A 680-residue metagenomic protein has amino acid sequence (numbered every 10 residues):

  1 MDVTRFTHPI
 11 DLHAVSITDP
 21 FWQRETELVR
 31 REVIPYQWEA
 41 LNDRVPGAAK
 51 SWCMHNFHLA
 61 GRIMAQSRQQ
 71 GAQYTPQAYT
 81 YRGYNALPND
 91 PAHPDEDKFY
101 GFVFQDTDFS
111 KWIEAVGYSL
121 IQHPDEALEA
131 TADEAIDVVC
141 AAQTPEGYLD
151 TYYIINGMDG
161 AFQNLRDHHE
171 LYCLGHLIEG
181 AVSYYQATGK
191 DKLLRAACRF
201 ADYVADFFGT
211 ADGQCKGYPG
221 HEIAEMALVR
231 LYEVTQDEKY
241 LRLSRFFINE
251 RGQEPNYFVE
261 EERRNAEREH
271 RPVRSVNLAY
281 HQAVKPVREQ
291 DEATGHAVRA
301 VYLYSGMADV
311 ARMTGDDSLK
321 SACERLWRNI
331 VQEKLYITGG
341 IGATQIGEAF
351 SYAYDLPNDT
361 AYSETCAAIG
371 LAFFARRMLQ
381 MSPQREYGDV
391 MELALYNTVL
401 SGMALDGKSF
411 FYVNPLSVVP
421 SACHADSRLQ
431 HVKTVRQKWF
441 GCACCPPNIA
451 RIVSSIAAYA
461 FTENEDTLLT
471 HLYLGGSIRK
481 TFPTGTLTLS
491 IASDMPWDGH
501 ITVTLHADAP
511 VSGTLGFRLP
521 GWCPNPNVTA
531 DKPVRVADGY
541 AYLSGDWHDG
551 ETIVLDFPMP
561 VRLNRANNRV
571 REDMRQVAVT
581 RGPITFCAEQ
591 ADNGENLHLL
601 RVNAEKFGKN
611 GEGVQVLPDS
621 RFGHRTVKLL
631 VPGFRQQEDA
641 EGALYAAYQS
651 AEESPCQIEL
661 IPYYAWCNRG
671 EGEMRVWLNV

Functional and structural regions predicted by a protein language model:
M1-D108, D133-Y153: Low-complexity, Ser/Thr/Pro/Gly-enriched N-terminal "stalk/linker" regions
R5, I10-L12, D19, L120-D133 (+6 more regions): Structural helix-adjacent loops and short alpha-helical linkers that scaffold large soluble proteins
F6, Q66-Q70, H93-F109, G160-C173 (+7 more regions): Solvent-exposed loop and edge beta-strand segments that line ligand/cofactor-binding and catalytic clefts
A14, S244, C323, D389-N397 (+4 more regions): C-terminal beta-rich recognition modules with glycine/proline-rich loops and embedded aromatic residues
W22, I113-E126, G175-K190, A224-Q236 (+6 more regions): Well-ordered alpha-helical scaffold segments within catalytic/enzyme domains
N156-V234: A conserved hydrophobic secondary-structure block that centers on an alpha-helix together with its immediately flanking
R312-E333, N358-K408, V419: Catalytic-core region of carbohydrate-active enzymes that cleave or remodel glycosidic bonds
P510-A530: Beta-strand-rich binding/interaction modules
